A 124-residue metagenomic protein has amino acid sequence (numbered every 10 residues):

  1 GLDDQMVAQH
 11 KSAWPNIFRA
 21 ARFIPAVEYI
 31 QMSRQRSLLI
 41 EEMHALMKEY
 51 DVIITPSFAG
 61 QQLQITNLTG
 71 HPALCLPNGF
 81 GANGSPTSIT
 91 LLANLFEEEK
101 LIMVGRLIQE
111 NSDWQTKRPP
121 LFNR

Functional and structural regions predicted by a protein language model:
G1-S37, P77, G81-S88: Short helix-loop capping/hinge segments that flank enzyme active sites or metal/cofactor-binding pockets
I24, I30-Q31, E41, L68-R124: Structural helix-boundary/capping segments
Q35, L39-L46: Alpha-helical packing segments of well-folded alpha/beta enzyme cores
A45, Q64, R106: Surface-exposed charge patches
F58: Short glycine-/small-residue-rich Rossmann-like dinucleotide-binding loops
Q61-T69: Hydrophobic alpha-helical segments in the ANL/AMP-binding
